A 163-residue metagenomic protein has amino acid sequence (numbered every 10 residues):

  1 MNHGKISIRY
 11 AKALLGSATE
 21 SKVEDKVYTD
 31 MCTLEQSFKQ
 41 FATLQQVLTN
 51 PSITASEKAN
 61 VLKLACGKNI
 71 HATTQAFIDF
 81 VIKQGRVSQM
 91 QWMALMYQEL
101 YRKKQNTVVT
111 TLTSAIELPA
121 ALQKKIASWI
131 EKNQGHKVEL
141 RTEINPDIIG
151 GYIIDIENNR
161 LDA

Functional and structural regions predicted by a protein language model:
M1-A163: Elongated, mostly alpha-helical coiled-coil "stalk/stator" tethers of large membrane protein machines
